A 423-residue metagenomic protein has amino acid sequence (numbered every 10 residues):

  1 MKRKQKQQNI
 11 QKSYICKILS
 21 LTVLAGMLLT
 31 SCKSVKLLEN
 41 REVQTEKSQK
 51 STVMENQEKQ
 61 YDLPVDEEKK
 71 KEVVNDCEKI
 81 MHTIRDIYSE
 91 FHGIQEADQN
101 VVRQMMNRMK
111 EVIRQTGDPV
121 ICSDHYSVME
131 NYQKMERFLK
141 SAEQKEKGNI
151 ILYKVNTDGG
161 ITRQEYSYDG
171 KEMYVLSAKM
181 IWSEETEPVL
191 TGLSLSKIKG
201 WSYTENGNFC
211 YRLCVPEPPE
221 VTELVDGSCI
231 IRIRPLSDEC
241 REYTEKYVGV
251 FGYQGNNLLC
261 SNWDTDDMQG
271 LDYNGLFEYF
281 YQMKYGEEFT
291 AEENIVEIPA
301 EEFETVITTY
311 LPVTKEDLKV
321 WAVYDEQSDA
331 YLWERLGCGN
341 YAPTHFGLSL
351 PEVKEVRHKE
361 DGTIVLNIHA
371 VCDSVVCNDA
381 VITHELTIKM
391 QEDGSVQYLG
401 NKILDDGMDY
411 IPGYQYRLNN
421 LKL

Functional and structural regions predicted by a protein language model:
K4-L19: Bacterial N-terminal signal peptides that target proteins for export
L28-S31: C-terminal motif of bacterial Sec signal peptides marking the signal peptidase cleavage site
K33-V35: Bacterial signal peptide processing site
L38-L423: Mature, Sec-exported extracytoplasmic domains of Gram-positive
